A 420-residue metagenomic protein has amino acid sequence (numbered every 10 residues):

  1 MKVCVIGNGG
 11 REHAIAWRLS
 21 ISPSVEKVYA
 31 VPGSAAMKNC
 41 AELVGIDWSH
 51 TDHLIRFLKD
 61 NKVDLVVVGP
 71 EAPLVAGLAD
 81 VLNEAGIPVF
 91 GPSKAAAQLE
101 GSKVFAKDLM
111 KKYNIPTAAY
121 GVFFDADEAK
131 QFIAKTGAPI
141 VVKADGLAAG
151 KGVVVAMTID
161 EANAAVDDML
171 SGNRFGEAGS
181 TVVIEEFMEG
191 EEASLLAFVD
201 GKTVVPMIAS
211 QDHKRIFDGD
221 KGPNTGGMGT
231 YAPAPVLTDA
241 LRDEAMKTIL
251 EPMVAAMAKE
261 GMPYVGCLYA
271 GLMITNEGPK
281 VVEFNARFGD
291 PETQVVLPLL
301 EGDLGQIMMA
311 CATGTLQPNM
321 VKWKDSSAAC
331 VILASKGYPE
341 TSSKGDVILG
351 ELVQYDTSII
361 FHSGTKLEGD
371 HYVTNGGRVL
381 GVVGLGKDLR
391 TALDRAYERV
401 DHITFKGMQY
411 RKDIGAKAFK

Functional and structural regions predicted by a protein language model:
M1-K94: ATP-binding N-terminal substructure of ATP-dependent carboxylate-amine bond-forming enzymes
C4-V5, E100-T181, Q211, P235-E251: Active-site nucleotide/adenylate-binding loops and adjacent lid/helix of ATP-dependent enzymes
I21, A36-K38, D60, F90 (+13 more regions): Solvent-exposed alpha-helices and their adjacent loops that cap or buttress functional pockets in soluble metabolic
K38-A41, I55, Q98-V104, F217-D218: Short, charged, surface-exposed secondary-structure boundary motifs
A156-T293: Internal nucleotide-binding/catalytic subdomain
M246-L268, N285-Q354: Active-site "cap" helix and flanking loop/linker of ATP-utilizing ligase/carboxylase catalytic domains
A310-K420: Peripheral (often C-terminal) accessory segments that flank ATP-dependent C-N-forming ligase machineries
